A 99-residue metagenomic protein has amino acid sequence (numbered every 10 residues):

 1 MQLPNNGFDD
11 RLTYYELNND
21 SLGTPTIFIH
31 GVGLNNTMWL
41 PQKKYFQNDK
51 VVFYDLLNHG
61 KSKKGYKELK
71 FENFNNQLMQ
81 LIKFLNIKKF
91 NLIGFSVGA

Functional and structural regions predicted by a protein language model:
M1-P4: A domain-start/cap signature at the N-terminus of enzymes
G7, D20-S21, F84: A generic structural signal for short, solvent-exposed coil/turn residues that cap or connect secondary-structure
F8-N18: A short loop-to-beta-strand scaffold at the N-terminal edge of the catalytic core in hydrolase folds
D10-R11, L22, Q47, K88: Residue-level signal for beta-strand positions within conserved beta-sheet cores that form or flank
R11-T13, P25, K43, N73 (+2 more regions): Generic alpha-helical hydrophobic packing signal
E16-K64: Conserved HGGG/HGGXW glycine-rich cap/lid loop of the alpha/beta-hydrolase fold
V52-I93: Active-site loop/oxyanion-hole signature of alpha/beta-hydrolase fold enzymes
G94-G98: Gly/Ala-rich beta-loop-alpha elbow adjacent to hydrolase catalytic centers
